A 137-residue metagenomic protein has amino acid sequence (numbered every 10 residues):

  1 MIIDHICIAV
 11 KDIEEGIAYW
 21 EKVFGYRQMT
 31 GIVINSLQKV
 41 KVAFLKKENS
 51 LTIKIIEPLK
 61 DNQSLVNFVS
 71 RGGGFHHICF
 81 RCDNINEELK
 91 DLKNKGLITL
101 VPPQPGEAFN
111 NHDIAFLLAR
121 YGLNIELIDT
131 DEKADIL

Functional and structural regions predicted by a protein language model:
I3-D12, A43-K46, L65-D91, A115: Vicinal oxygen chelate
D4, M29, N62-V66, H76 (+2 more regions): A cross-kingdom feature marking solvent-exposed beta-strand/loop segments within repeated, beta-rich binding/scaffold
I8-L51, E88, N94-L97, P105-N110 (+1 more regions): Core segments of cupin and vicinal oxygen chelate
K11, E48-S50, L59, D83 (+2 more regions): Short loop segments at secondary-structure junctions
R27-Q28, L51-I53, Q63, I125 (+1 more regions): Short loop/beta submotifs within extracellular cysteine-rich repeat domains
N35-S36, L59-D61, N84-I85: Short beta->alpha connector loops
I55-P58, L127-I128: Amphipathic N-proximal alpha-helical interface segments
V101-L137: A generic hydrophobic-segment detector
